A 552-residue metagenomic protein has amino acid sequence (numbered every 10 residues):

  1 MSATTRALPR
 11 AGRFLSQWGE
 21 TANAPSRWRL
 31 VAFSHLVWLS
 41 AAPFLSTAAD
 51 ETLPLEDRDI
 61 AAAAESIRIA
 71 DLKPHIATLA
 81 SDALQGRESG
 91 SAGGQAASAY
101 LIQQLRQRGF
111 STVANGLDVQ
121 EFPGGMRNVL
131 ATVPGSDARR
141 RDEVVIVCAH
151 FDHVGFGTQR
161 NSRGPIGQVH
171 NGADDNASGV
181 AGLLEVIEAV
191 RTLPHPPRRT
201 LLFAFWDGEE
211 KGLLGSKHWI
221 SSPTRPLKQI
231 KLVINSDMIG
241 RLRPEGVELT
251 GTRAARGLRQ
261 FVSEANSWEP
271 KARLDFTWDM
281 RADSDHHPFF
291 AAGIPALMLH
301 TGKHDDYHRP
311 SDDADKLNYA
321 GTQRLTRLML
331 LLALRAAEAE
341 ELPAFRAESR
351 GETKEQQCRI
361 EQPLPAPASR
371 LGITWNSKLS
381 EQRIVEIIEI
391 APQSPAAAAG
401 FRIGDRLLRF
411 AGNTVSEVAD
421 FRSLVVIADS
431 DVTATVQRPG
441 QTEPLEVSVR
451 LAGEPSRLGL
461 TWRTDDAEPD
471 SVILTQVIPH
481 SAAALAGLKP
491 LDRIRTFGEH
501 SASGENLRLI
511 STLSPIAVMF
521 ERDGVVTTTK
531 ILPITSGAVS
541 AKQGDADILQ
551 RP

Functional and structural regions predicted by a protein language model:
A77-T78, G86-P134: A non-catalytic alpha/beta surface segment that caps or lines the substrate-entry region of metallo-dependent hydrolase
L79, L105, P123-N161: Acidic/His- and Gly-rich active-site-bordering loop/insert found across diverse amide/peptide-bond hydrolases
A131, V147-A149, H153, T158-L213 (+1 more regions): Alpha-helical metal-binding/catalytic segments enriched in His/Glu/Asp
W206-H304, N318-T322: Metal-dependent peptidase/peptidase-like ectodomains
D305-K354: His/Asp/Glu-rich mid-to-C-terminal helical/loop segments that flank catalytic regions of hydrolases
P367-R409, N413-S416, T461-A502: PDZ/PDZ-like domain segments forming the peptide/carboxylate-binding groove, activating on the N-terminal beta-strands
P395-A397, R409-T435, A484, K489 (+1 more regions): PDZ domains, with a preference for the canonical peptide-binding region formed by the helix
S423-L458, R508-D545: PDZ-domain C-terminal substructure recognizer with occasional recognition of PDZ-binding tails
